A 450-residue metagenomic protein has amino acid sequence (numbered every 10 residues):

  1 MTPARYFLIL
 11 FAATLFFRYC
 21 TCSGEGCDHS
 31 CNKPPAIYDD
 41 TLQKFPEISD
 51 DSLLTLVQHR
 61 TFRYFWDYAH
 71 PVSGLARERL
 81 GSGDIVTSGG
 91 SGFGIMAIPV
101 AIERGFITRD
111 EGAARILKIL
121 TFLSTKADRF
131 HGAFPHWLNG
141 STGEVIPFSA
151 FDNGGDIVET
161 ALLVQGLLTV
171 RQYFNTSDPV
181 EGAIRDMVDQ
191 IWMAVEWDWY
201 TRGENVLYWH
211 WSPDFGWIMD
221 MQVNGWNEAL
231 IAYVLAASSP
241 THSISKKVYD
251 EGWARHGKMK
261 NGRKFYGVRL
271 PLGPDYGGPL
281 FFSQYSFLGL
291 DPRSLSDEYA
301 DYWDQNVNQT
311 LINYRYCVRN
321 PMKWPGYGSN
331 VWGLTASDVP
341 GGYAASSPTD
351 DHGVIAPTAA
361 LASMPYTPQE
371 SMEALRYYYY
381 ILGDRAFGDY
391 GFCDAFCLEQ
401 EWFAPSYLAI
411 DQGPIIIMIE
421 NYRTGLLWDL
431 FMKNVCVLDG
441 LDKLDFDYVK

Functional and structural regions predicted by a protein language model:
M1-P34: Bacterial Sec-dependent N-terminal signal peptides
C31-K450: Ser/Thr/Asn(+Pro)-rich, low-complexity disordered segments
